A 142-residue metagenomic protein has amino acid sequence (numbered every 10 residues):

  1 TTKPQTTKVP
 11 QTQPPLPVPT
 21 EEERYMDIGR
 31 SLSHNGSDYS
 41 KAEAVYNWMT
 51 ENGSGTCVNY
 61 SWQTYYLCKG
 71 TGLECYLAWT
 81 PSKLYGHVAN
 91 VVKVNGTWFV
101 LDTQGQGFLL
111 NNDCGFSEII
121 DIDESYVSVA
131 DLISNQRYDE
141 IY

Functional and structural regions predicted by a protein language model:
T1-P17: Intrinsically disordered, low-complexity serine/threonine-rich repeat tracts
P10, P19, N95, S128-A130: N-terminal non-cleavable signal-anchor helices
Q13-T56, W62, E140-Y142: Secondary-structure boundary elements
L32-S40, T103, I122, V127: Short coil/turn linker and secondary-structure boundary residues
T56-C57, D102: Secondary-structure junction/capping motif
W62-E124: Hydrophobic/aromatic-rich core segments of domains that either
S117-Y142: Low-complexity, Gly/Ser/Thr/Pro-rich intrinsically disordered linker/tail segments
